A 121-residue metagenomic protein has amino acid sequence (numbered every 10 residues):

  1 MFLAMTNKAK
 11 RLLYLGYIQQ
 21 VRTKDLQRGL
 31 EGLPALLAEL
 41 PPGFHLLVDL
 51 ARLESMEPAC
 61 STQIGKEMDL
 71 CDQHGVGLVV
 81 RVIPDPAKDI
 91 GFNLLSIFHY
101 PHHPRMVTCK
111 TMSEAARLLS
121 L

Functional and structural regions predicted by a protein language model:
M1-L121: Amphipathic, Lys/Arg-enriched alpha-helical "gate/interface" segment within cytosolic domains that mediates
